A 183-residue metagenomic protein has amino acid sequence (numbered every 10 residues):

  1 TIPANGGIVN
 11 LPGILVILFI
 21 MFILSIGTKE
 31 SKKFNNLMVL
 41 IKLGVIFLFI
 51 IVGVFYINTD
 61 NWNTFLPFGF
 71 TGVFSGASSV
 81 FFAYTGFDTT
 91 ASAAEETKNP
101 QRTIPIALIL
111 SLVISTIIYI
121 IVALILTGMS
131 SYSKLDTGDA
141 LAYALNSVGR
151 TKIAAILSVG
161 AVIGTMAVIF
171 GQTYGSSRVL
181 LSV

Functional and structural regions predicted by a protein language model:
T1-S25, V162-S182: Hydrophobic transmembrane alpha-helices that form the core helical bundles of multi-pass secondary transporters
I2-I8, N36-V159: Helix-loop-helix junctions that connect adjacent transmembrane segments in multi-pass membrane transporters
L15-I41, E96: Membrane-water interface regions at transmembrane-helix termini and the short interhelical loops of multi-pass membrane
S31, T90, L126, L145 (+2 more regions): Hydrophobic alpha-helical interface/terminus motif in multipass membrane transporters
